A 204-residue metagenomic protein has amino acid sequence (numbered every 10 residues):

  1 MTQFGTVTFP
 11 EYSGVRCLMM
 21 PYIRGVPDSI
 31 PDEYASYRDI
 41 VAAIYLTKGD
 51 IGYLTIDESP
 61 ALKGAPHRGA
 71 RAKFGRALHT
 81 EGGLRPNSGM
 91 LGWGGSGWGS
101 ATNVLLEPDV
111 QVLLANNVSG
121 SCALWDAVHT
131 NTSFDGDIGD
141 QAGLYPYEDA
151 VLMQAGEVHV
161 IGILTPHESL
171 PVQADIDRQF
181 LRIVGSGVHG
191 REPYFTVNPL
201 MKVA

Functional and structural regions predicted by a protein language model:
M1-Y53: N-terminal auxiliary "cap/dimerization" subdomain that precedes the catalytic jelly-roll/cupin core of mononuclear
T2-F4, F9-C17, I51, K73-G75 (+3 more regions): Sequence-level motif detector for i,i+2 pairs with an aromatic at +2
S36-G52, V104-E107, L152-A155, V188-G190: Secondary-structure boundary elements
Y53-D57, L113-A115, V160-G162, F180-R182: A structural signal for short, well-ordered beta-strand segments and their strand-loop junctions that often border
I56-G75: Charged, alpha-helical interface segments at or near domain boundaries
P60, T80-L84, N116-G120, I163-T165 (+2 more regions): Short, flexible loop/turn elements at secondary-structure junctions
R71-A155, R191-Y194: Catalytic core of non-heme Fe(II) oxygenases with the double-stranded beta-helix
G139-A204: Catalytic core of Fe(II)/2-oxoglutarate
